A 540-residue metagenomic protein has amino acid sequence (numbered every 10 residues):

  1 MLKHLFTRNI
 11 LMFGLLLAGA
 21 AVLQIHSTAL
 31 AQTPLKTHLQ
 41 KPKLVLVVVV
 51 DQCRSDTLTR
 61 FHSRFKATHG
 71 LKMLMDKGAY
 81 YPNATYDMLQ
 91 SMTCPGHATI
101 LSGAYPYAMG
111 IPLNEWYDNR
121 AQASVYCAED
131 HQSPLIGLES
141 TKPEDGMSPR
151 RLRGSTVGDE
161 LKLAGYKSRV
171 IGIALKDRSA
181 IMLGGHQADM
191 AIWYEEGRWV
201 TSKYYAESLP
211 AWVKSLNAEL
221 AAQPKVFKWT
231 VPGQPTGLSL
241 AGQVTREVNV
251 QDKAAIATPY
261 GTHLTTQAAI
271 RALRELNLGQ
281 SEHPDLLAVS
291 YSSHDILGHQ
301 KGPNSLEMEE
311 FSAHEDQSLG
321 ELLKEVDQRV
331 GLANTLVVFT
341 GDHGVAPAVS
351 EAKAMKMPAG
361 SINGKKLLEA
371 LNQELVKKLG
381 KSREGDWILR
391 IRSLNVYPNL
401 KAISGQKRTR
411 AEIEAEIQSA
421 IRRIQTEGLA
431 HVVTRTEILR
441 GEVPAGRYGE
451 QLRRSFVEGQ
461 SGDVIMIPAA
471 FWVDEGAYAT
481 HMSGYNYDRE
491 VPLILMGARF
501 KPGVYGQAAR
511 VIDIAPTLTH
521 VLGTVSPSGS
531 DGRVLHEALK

Functional and structural regions predicted by a protein language model:
Q32-A79: Active-site-proximal N-terminal segment of extracellular/periplasmic enzymes that hydrolyze or transfer
K41, P82, M88-L89, R150-L152 (+7 more regions): A short beta-strand-to-alpha-helix junction
P42-R54, L74, I100, L161 (+7 more regions): Beta-strand elements within well-structured catalytic alpha/beta cores of enzymes that handle phosphate/sulfate esters
V50, N83, Q90-M92, N114-G146 (+7 more regions): Secreted, luminal/periplasmic, and some membrane-associated catalytic domains that remodel anionic oxygen-ester
T59-M109, R169-G172: Short, structured active-site-proximal loop/turn typified by the sulfatase FGly-forming signature C/S-X-P-X-R
K72, D76, G154-L163, S393-V432 (+2 more regions): Non-catalytic, well-ordered alpha-helical segments in soluble enzyme domains
A104-H283, S292-H299, R422-H431: His/Asp/Glu-rich, glycine-adjacent segments that coordinate divalent cations and/or stabilize oxyanion chemistry on
I256-S281, H294-T335, E416-A420, L518: A long, amphipathic alpha-helix that forms part of the scaffold/cap immediately adjacent to metal-dependent active
